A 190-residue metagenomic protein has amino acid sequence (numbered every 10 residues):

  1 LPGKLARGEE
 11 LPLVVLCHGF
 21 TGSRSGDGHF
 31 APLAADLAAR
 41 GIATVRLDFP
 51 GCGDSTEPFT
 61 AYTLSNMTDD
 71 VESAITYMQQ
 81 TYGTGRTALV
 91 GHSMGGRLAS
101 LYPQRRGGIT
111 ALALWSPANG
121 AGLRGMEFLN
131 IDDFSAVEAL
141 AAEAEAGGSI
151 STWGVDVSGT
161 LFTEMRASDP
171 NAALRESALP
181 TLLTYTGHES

Functional and structural regions predicted by a protein language model:
L1, R97, R106-S190: The alpha/beta-hydrolase serine catalytic core
L1-R7: A short loop-to-beta-strand scaffold at the N-terminal edge of the catalytic core in hydrolase folds
L11, H18-S23: Active-site glycine-rich loops that stabilize anionic/oxyanionic intermediates across multiple enzyme folds
T21-A34: The serine-hydrolase catalytic nucleophile loop
A34-T56: Conserved alpha/beta-hydrolase
C52-T84: Catalytic nucleophile-loop/oxyanion-hole region of alpha/beta-hydrolase and closely related hydrolase-like folds
Y82-S93: Alpha/beta-hydrolase fold nucleophile elbow
G91-L101: Glycine-rich nucleophile elbow surrounding the catalytic serine of serine-hydrolase chemistry
